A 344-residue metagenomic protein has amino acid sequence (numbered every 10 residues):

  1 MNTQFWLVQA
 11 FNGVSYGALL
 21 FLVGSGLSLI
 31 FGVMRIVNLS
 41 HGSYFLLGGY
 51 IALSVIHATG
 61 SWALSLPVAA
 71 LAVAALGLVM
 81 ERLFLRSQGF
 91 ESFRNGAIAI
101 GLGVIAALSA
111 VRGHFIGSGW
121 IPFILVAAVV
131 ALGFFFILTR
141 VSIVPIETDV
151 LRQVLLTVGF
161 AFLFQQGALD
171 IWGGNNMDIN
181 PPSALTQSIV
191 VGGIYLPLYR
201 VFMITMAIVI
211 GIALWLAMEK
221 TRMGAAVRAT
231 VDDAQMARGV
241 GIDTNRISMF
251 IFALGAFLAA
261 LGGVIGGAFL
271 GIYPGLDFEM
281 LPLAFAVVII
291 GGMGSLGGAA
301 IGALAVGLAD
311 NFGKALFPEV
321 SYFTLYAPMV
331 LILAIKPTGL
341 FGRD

Functional and structural regions predicted by a protein language model:
M1-G13, L19, A217-R222, S248-V288 (+1 more regions): Inter-helical junctions in multi-pass inner-membrane proteins, predominant in energy-converting antiporter-like
M1-L22, I51, T59-S65, E91-G96 (+4 more regions): Membrane-interfacial amphipathic/re-entrant helices at transmembrane-helix boundaries
F11, V33-M34, L39-V79, L83 (+1 more regions): Membrane-embedded helix boundary and interhelical linker motif in transport proteins
Y16-G17, Y195-I272, L296-I301: Helix-loop-helix "hairpin" substructures at the membrane interface of multi-pass membrane proteins
L19-L27, V37-H57, L76, M80 (+6 more regions): Hydrophobic alpha-helical segments within and immediately flanking transmembrane helices of multi-pass membrane proteins
S25-G48, G89-A97, T148-Q153, M223-A226 (+6 more regions): Short, non-helical or kinked segments that cap or interrupt transmembrane helices
N38, M80, M218, A305 (+1 more regions): C-terminal transmembrane helix and the adjacent membrane-cytosol boundary/short C-terminal tail of inner/organellar
S87-A99, A107-K220, I247-F250, F312 (+2 more regions): Transmembrane helix-bundle core of multi-pass membrane transporters and related energy-transducing complexes
